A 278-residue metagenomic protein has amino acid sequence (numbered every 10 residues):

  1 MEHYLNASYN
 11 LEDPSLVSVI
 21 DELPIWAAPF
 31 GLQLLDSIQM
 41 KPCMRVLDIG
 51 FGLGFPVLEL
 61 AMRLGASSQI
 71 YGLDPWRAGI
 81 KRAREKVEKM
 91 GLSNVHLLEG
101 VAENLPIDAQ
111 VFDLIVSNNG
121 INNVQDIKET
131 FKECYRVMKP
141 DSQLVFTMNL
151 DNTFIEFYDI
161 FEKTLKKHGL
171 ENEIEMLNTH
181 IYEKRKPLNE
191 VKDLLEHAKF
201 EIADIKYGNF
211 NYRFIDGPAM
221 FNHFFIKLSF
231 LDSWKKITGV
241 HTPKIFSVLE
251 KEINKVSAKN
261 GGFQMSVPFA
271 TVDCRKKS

Functional and structural regions predicted by a protein language model:
M1-M44, F55-R63, R82: Conserved class I S-adenosyl-L-methionine
L47-I49, L53-N104: Class I SAM-dependent methyltransferase SAM/SAH-binding core
E103-L114: A short acidic, Gly/Pro-enriched loop at the edge of an enzyme's catalytic core that lines a small-molecule cofactor
L114-D126: A short SAM/SAH-binding and catalytic strip from SAM-dependent methyltransferases
K128-Q143: A short glycine-rich, Lys/Arg-flanked "PGG" loop and its adjoining helix->strand segment in the class I
Q143-I215: Conserved catalytic/acceptor-binding region of the Class I
D204-N260: C-terminal helical/coil "lid" or tail adjacent to the Rossmann-like core of SAM-dependent
P268-S278: Core SAM-dependent methyltransferase catalytic element
